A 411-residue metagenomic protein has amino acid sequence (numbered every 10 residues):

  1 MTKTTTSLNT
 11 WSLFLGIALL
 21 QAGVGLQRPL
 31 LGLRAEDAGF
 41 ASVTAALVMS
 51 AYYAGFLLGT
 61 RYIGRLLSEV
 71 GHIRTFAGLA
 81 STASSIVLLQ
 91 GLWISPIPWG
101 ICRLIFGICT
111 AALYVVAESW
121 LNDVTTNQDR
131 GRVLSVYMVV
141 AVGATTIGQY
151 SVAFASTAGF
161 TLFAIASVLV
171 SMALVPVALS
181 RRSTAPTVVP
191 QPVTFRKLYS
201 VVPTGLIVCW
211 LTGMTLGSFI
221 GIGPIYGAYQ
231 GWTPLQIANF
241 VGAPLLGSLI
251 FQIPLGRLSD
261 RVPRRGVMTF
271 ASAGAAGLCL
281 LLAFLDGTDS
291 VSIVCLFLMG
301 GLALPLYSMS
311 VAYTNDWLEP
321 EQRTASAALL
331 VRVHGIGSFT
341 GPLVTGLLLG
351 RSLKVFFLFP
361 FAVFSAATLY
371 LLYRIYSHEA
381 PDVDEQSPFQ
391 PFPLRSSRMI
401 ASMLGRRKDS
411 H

Functional and structural regions predicted by a protein language model:
M1-T5, A185-F195, R374-H411: Intrinsic disorder in cytosolic terminal tails and internal cytosolic loops of multi-pass membrane transporters
T4-Y53, V202-V208, L216-Y226, Q230 (+1 more regions): Helix-loop boundary and gating motifs at the non-cytosolic
S42-V43, N127-Y137, P234-L235, L318-L330: Loop-to-transmembrane helix entry/capping segments in MFS-fold secondary transporters and related SLC/MFSD carriers
G59-G71, S156, F251-P263, L349: Helix-to-loop junctions at the C-terminal end of transmembrane segments in multipass secondary transporters
R74-L89, S167, G266-L281: Structural signature of the two symmetry-related core transmembrane helices
I97-I105, S290-L298: Paired small-residue
A112-T125, L304-E319: Intracellular juxtamembrane helix-capping segments at the cytosolic ends of symmetry-related transmembrane helices
V152-A153, S167-T187, A367-S377: C-terminal membrane-cytosol helix-exit motif in multi-pass small-molecule transporters
